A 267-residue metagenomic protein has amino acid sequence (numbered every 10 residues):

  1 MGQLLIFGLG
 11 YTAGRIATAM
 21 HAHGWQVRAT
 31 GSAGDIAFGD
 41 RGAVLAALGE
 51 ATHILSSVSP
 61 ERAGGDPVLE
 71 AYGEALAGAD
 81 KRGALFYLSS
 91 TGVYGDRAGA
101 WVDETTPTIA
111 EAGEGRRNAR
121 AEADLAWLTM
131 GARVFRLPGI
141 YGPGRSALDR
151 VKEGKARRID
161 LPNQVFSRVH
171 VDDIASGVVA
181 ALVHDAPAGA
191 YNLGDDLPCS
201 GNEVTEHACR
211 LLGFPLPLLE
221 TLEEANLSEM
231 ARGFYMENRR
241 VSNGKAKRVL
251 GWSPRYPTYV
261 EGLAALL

Functional and structural regions predicted by a protein language model:
G49-L88, V93, L125: NAD(P)-cofactor binding segment of oxidoreductase domains
T91-E114: Active-site "gating" loop of Rossmann-like NAD(P)-dependent oxidoreductase/epimerase domains
A110-R136: Active-site Tyr-X1-5-Lys
N118-A121, I140-K152, A180-Y191, L197: Glycine/proline-rich active-site loop of Rossmann-fold NAD(P)-dependent oxidoreductases
D149-V169, D173, G177: A conserved pocket-lining segment of Rossmann-fold NAD(P)-dependent short-chain dehydrogenase/reductase
G177-V178, H184-A231: Mid/C-terminal beta-alpha module of Rossmann-like enzyme folds, strongest in SDR-family dehydrogenases/epimerases
E206, A225-S253: Conserved C-terminal active-site "lid" loop/helix of NAD(P)H-dependent oxidoreductases that clamps the redox cofactor
P257-L267: Amphipathic terminal alpha-helices
